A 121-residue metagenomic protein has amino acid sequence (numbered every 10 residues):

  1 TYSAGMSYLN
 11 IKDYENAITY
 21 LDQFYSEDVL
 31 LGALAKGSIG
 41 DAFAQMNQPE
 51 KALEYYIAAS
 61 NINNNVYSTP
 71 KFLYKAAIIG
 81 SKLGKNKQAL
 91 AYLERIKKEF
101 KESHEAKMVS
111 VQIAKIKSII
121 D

Functional and structural regions predicted by a protein language model:
Q23-A33, N61-T69, K97-M108: Short solvent-exposed coil/turn linkers within tandem alpha-helical repeat scaffolds
N86-D121: Terminal, low-structured helical/coil segments at or just beyond the last alpha-helical repeat
